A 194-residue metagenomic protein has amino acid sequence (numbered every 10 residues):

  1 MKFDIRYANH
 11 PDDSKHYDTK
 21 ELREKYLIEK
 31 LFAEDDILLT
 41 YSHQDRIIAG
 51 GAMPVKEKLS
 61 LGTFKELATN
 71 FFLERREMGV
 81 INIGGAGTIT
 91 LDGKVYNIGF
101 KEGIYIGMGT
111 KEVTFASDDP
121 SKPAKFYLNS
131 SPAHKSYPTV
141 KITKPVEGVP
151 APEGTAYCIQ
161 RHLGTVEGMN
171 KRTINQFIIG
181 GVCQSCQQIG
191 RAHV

Functional and structural regions predicted by a protein language model:
M1, Y7, F100-G103: Long, compositionally biased regulatory regions of eukaryotic proteins
R6-K65: Intrinsically disordered, low-complexity, positively charged segments
Y41-K58, L67-G93, Q184-R191: Glycine- and acidic-residue-biased ligand/ion/polar-headgroup-sensing regions
M53, T110, D119, C183: A broadly conserved detector of short glycine/acidic/proline-rich loop/turn motifs that flank catalytic sites and bind
S60-G62, N97-K101, V140-I142: Short amphipathic beta-strand/extended segments with alternating polar/hydrophobic composition
V80, V95, G103-Y105, F126-L128 (+1 more regions): Conserved hydrophobic/aromatic beta-strand scaffold that supports enzyme active sites
L91-M108, H193: Short acidic-glycine-tyrosine-enriched beta hairpin
T114-G180: Surface-exposed beta-loop interaction hotspot
